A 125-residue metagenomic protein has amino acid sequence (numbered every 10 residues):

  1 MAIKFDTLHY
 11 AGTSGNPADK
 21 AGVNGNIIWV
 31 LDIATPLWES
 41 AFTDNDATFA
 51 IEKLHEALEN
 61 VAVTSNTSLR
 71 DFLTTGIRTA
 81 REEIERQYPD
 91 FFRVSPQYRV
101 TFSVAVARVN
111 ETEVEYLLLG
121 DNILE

Functional and structural regions predicted by a protein language model:
M1-E125: PP2C/PPM-type serine/threonine phosphatase catalytic domain
